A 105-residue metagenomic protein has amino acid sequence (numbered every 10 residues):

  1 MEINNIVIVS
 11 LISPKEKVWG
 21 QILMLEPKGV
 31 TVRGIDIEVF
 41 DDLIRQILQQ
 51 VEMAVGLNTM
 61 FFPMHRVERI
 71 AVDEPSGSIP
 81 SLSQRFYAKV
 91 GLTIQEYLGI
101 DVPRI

Functional and structural regions predicted by a protein language model:
M1-I105: Conserved RNA-binding domains used in RNP assembly and mRNA/RNA metabolism
